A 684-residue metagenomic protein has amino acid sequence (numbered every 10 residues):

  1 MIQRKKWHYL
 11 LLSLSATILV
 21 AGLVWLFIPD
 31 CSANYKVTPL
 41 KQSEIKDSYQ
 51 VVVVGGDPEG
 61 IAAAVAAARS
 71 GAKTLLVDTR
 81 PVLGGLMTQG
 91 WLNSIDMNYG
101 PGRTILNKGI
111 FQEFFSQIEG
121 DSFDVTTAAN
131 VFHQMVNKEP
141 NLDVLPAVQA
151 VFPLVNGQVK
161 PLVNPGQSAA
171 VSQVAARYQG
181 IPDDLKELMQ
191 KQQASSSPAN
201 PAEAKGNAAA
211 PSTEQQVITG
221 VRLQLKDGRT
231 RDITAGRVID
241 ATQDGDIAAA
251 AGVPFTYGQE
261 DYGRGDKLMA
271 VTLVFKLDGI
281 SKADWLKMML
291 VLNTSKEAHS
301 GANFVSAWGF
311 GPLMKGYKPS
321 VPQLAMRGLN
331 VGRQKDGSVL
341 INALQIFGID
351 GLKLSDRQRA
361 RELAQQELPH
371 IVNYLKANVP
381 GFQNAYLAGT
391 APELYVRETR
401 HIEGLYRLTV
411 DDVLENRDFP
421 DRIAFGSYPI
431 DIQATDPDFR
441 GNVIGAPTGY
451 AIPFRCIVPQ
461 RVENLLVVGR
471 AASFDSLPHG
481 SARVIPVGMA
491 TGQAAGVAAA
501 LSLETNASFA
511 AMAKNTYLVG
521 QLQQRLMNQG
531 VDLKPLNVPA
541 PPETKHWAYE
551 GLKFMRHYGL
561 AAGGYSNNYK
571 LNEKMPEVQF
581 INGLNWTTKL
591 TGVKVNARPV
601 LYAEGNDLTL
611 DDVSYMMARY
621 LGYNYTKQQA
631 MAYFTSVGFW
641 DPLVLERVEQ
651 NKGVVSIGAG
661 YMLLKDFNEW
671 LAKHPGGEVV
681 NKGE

Functional and structural regions predicted by a protein language model:
I2, Y558-W586, L590-E684: Terminal recognition/anchoring or ligand-binding modules at protein termini
I2-A16: N-terminal Sec-pathway targeting helices
Y9, S48, A66, A72-K73 (+2 more regions): Conserved N-terminal/central alpha/beta ligand/cofactor-binding core
Y9-L11, W25-K41, L86, A169-Q192 (+9 more regions): Flavin (FAD/FMN)-binding glycine-rich loop and adjacent Rossmann-like elements that form
T17-F27: Hydrophobic alpha-helical membrane-insertion segments, chiefly the h-region of N-terminal signal peptides
I45-D57: Beta1/beta-strand and adjacent pyrophosphate-binding region of the FAD-binding site in flavoprotein oxidoreductases
G60: N-terminal Rossmann-fold NAD(P) dinucleotide-binding loop
T505-N537: Non-catalytic terminal regions with compositionally biased, polar/charged low complexity
